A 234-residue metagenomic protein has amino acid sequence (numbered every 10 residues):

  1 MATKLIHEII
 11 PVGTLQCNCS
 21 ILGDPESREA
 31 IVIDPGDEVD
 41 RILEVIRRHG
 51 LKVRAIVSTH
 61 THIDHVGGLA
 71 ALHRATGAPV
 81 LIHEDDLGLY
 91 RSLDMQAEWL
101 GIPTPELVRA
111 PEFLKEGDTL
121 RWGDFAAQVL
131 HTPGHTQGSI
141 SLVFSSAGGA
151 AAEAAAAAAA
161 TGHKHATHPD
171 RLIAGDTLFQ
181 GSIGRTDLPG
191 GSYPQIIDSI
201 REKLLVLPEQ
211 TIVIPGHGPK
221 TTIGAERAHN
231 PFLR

Functional and structural regions predicted by a protein language model:
A2-H49, S141-E153, H163-H165, D170-I173: Conserved beta-strand hairpin/beta-sheet module of binuclear metal-dependent hydrolase folds, prominently
I10, L114, T132: Hydrophobic residues at beta-strand termini and immediately following loops that shape nucleotide-binding pockets
L22, T59, T132: Conserved S/T- and glycine-rich ATP-binding loop of Class I adenylate-forming
S27, E38-A126, S145-H163, A228-F232: Active-site HxH/HxHxD metal-binding segment of metal-dependent hydrolases
R28, M95-W99, T119, F125-R234: Metallo-beta-lactamase
I31-I33, A55-V57, V129-H131: Short catalytic-loop micro-motif centered on adjacent basic/acidic residues
I33, V80-I82, A174, P215: Hydrophobic residues in well-ordered beta-strands that form the structural core
